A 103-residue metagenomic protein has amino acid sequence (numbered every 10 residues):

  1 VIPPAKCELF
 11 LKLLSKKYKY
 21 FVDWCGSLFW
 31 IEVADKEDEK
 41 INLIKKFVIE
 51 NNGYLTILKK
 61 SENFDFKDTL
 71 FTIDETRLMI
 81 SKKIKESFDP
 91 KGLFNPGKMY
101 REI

Functional and structural regions predicted by a protein language model:
V1-I103: Conserved glycine-rich FAD pyrophosphate-binding loop
